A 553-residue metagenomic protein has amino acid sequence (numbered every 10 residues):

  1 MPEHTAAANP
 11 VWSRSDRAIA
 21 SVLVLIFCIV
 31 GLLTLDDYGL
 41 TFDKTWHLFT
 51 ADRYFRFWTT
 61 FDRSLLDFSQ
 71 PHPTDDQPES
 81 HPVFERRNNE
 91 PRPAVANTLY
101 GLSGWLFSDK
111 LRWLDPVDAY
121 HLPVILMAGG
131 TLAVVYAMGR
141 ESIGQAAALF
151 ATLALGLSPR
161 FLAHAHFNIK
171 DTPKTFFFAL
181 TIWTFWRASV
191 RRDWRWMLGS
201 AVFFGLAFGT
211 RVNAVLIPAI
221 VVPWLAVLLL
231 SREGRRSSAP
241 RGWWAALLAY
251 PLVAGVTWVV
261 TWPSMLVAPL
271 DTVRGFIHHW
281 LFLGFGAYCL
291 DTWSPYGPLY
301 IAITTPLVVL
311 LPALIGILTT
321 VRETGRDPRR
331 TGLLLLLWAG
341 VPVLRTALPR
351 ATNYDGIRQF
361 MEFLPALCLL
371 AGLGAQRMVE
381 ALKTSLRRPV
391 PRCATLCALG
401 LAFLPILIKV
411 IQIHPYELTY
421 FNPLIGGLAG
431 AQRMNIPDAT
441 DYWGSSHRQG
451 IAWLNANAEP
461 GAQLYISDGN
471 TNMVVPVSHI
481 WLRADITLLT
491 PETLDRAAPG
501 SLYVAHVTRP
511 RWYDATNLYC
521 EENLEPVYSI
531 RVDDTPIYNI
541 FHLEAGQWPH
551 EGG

Functional and structural regions predicted by a protein language model:
M1-V30, G130-A133, R140-E141, L230 (+5 more regions): Start-transfer (signal-anchor) and selected internal transmembrane alpha helices of multi-pass inner/ER membrane
F42, Y120-M127, A146-L157, F161-L180 (+3 more regions): Multi-pass, polyprenyl lipid-linked donor-dependent membrane glycosyltransferases
F55-T60, N89-A94, T98, S108 (+7 more regions): Transmembrane-lumen/periplasm boundary regions of multi-pass, lipid-linked membrane glycan transferases
E90-A94, T98, D109-A133, H164-N168: Loop-to-helix entry region of an early transmembrane alpha helix in multi-pass inner-membrane enzymes
L122-S142, L180, T184: Transmembrane-helix motifs of polytopic, lipid-linked glycan transferases
S142, T181-M197, A207: Membrane-interface transmembrane helices that cradle and orient dolichyl/undecaprenyl
D171-T175, A207-T210, L216, Y300-P312 (+2 more regions): Hydrophobic/aromatic-rich transmembrane helices and adjacent perimembrane loops
R483-G553: Aromatic/acidic, Gly/Pro-rich catalytic loop(s) in extracytoplasmic/lumenal soluble domains of multi-pass membrane
